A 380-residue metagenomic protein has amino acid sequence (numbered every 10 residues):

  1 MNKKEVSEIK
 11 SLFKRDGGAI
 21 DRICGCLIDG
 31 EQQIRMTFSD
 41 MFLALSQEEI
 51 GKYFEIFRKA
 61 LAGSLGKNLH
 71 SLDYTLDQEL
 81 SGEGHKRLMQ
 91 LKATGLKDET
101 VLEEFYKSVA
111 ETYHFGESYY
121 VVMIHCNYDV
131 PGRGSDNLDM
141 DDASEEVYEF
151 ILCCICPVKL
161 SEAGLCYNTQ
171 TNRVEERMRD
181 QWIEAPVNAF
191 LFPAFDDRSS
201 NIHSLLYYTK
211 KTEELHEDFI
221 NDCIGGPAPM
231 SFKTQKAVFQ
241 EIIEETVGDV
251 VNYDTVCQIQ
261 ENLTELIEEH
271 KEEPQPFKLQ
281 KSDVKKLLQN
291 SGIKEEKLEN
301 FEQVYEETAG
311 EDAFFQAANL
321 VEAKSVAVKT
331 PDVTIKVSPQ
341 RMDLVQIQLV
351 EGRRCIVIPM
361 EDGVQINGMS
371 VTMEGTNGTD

Functional and structural regions predicted by a protein language model:
E8, Y119-M123, V187-F190, P339 (+1 more regions): N-terminal functional modules and adjacent low-complexity/disordered segments of proteins
E8-D16: Short N-terminal leader segment in a subset of presequences, especially plant chloroplast and some mitochondrial
G17, D21-E322: Long, hydrophobic alpha/beta structural blocks
V284, L288-D380: C-terminal, beta-strand-rich globular interaction domains
